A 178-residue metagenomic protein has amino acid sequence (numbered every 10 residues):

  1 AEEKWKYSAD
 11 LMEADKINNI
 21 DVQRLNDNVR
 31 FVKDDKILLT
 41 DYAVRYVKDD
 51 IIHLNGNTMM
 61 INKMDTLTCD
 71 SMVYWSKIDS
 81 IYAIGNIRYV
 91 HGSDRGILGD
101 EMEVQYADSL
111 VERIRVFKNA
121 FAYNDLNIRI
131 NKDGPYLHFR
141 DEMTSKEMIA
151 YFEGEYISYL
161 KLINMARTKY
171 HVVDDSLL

Functional and structural regions predicted by a protein language model:
A1-L178: Structural signature for solvent-exposed beta-strand/loop edge elements and short helix-capping sites, enriched
